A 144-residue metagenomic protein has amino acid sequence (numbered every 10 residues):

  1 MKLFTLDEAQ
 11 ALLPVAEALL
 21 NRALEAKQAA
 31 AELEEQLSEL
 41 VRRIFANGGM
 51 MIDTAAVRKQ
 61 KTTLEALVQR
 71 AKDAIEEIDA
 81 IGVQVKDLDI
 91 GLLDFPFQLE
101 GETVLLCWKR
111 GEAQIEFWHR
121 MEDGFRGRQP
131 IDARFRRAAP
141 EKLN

Functional and structural regions predicted by a protein language model:
M1, T5-E8, A46, D53 (+3 more regions): Generic structural signal for short, flexible, solvent-exposed coil/loop and linker residues
M1-R43: Long, hydrophobic N-terminal alpha-helical segment
F4-T5, A11, D53, R58-Q60 (+3 more regions): Mixed-charge, polar/low-complexity N-terminal
L20, K27, V68-A71, I75: A structural signal for well-ordered alpha-helices, especially hydrophobic packing surfaces of coiled-coils
E32-A71: Structured domain cores in non-transmembrane regions
E65, K72-N144: Glycine-rich, aromatic-bearing surface loops/beta-hairpins
